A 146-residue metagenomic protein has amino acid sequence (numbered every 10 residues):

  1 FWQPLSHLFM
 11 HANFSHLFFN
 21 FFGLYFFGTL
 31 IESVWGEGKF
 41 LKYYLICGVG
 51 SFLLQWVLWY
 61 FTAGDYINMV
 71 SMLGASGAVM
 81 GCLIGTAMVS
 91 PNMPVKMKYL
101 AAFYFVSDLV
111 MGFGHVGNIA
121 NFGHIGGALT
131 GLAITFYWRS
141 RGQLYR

Functional and structural regions predicted by a protein language model:
F1-R146: A detector for small-residue-rich transmembrane helices and their helix-helix packing motifs
